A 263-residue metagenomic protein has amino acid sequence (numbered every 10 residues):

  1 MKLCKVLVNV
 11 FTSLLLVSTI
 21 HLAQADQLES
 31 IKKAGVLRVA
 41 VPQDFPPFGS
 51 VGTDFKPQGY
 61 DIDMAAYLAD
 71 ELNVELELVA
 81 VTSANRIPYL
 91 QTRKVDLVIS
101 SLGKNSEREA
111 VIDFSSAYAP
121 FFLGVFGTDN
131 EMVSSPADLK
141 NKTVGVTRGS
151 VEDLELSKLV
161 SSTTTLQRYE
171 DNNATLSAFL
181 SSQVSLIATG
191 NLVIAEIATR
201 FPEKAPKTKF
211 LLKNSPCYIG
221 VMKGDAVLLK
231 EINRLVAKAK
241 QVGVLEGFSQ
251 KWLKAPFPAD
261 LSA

Functional and structural regions predicted by a protein language model:
D26, V74-L78, A84, L102-R108 (+1 more regions): A conserved helix-loop-strand patch within extracytoplasmic ligand-binding domains of the periplasmic binding
D26-S101: Extracytoplasmic small-molecule ligand-binding "clamshell" domains of the periplasmic binding protein/Venus flytrap
A40-F45, V79-A84, R93-N105, G149-V151 (+3 more regions): Beta->alpha turn/N-cap motifs
I62-E71, N130-V133, A137-D138, K142-T143 (+2 more regions): Extended ligand-binding regions for polar small-molecule ligands
E77-P88, Q167-S177, S181, K213-S215: Short helix-initiation/N-cap motifs at beta->coil->alpha
N85-P88, L102-A110, E155-K158, L180-K213: A ligand-binding cleft/hinge motif common to bilobed small-molecule-binding domains
A119-G127, A195-A237, A255-A263: Periplasmic-binding protein-like
V151-R168, A205-T208, V236-A263: Ligand-binding clefts/hinges and TM-proximal coupling segments of bilobed small-molecule sensing domains
